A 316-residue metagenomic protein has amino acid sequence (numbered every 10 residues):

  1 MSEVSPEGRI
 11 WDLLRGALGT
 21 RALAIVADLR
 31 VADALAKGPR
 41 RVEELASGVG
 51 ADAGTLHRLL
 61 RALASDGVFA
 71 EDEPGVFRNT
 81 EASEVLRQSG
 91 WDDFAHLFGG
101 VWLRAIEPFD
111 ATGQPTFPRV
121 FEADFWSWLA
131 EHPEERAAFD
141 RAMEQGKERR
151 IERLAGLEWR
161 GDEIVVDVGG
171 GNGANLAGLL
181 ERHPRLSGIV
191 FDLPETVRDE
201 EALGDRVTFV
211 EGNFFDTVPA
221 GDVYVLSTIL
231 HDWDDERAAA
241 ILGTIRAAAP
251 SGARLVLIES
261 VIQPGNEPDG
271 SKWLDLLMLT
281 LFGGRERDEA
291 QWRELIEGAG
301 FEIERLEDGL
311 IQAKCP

Functional and structural regions predicted by a protein language model:
E7-P39, S47-G48, G54-E163: Conserved Class I S-adenosyl-L-methionine-dependent methyltransferase catalytic core
V166, G171-T217: Class I SAM-dependent methyltransferase SAM/SAH-binding core
V225: A conserved beta-strand element that flanks and buttresses the S-adenosyl-L-methionine
D232-I245: A short, conserved alpha-helix within the catalytic core of class I
T244-A249, A299: Conserved helix-to-beta-strand junction in the class I
A249-L255: Short glycine-dipeptide loop
I258-A299, E304: C-terminal alpha-helical "lid/dimerization" subdomain adjacent to the S-adenosyl-L-methionine
F301-P316: Core SAM-dependent methyltransferase catalytic element
